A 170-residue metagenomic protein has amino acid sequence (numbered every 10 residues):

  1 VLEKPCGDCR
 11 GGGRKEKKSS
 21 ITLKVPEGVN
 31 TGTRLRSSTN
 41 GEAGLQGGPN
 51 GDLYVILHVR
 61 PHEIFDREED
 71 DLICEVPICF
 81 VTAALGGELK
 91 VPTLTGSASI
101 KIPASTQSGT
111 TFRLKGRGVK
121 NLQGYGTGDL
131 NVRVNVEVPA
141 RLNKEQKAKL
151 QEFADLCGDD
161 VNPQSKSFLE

Functional and structural regions predicted by a protein language model:
V1-E170: Non-catalytic interaction modules of co-chaperones and other macromolecular assembly/maintenance factors
